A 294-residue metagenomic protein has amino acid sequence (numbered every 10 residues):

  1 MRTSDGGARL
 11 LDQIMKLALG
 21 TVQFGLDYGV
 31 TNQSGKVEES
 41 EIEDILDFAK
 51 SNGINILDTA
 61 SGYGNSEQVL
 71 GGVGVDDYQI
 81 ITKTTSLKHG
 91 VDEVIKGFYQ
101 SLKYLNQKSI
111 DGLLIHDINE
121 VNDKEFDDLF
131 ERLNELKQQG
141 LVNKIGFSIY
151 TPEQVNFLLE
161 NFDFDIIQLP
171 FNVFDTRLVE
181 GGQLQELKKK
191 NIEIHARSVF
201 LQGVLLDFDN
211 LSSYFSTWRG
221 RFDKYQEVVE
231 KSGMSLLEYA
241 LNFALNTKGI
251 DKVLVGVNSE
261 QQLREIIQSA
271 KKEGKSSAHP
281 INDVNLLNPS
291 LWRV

Functional and structural regions predicted by a protein language model:
R2-Y78: N-terminal binding-site loop/beta-alpha segment at the start of enzyme catalytic domains that lines or forms
D27-E39, K83-D92, N122: Active-site mouth loops of central-metabolism enzymes
S34-F48, G90-L105, Y150-F157: Short, acidic/polar
S51-I54, Q107-I110, V142, F164 (+1 more regions): A structural motif
L70-Q79, Y99-K108, L158-F162, E186-K189: Acidic (Asp/Glu)-rich catalytic clusters
D77-G90, G112-H116: A short, structured active-site edge motif that brings together acidic residues
K103-V121: Active-site groove signature of glycoside hydrolases
I118-L287, L291-R293: Beta/alpha (TIM)-barrel catalytic core signal, keyed to glycine-rich beta->alpha loops juxtaposed to Asp/Glu that bind
